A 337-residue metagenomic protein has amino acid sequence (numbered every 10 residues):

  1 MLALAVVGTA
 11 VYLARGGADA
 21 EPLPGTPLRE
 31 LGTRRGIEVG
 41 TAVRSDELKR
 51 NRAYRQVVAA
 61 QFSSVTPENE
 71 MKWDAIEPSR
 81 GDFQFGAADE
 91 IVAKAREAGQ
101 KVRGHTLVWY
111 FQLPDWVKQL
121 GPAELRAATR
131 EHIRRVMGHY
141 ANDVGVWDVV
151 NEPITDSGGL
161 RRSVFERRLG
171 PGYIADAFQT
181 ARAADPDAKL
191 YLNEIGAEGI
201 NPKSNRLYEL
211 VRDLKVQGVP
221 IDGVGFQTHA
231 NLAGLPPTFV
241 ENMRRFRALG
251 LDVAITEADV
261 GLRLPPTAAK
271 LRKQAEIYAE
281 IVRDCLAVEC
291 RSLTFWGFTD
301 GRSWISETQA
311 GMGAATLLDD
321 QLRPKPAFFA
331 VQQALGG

Functional and structural regions predicted by a protein language model:
M1-L2: N-terminal export leaders
V7-T26: C-terminal region of N-terminal signal peptides and the immediate post-cleavage residues of exported proteins
E21-E68: Boundary/entry segment of secreted carbohydrate-active catalytic domains
A42-A53, W73-G86, I154-G158, A197-R206 (+2 more regions): Acidic-and-aromatic substrate-binding clefts and catalytic sites of carbohydrate-active enzymes
S45-Q61, R126-V136, P202-L214, F239 (+1 more regions): Short, acidic/polar
A60, S64-P78, A87-A197: Substrate-binding cleft and catalytic face of glycoside hydrolase catalytic domains, especially the flexible beta-alpha
I91-K101, R167-L190, P202-P266, V282-R291: Glycoside hydrolase catalytic-domain groove-lining segments
T106, K189-E198, T228-H229, F246-Y278 (+1 more regions): Active-site clefts of carbohydrate-active enzymes
